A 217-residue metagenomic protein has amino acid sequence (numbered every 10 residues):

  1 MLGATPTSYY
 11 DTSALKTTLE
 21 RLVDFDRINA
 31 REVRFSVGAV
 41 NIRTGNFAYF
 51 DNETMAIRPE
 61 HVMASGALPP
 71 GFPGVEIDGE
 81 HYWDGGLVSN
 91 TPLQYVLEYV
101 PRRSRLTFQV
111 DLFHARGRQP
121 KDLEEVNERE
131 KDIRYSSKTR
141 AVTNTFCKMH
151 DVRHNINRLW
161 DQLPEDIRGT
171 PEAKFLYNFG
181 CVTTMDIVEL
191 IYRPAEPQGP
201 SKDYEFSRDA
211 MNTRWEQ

Functional and structural regions predicted by a protein language model:
M1-T18, I42-I57, G79-Y82, G86-Q217: Non-catalytic peripheral regions of patatin-like phospholipases
T18-D24: Signature of the catalytic double-stranded beta-helix
L22, S65-P69, V100-R103: Alpha-helix boundary/capping residues
D24-S36: A short alpha-helix-loop-beta-strand transition element characteristic of N-terminal alpha/beta dinucleotide-binding
R27-A30, A67-G79: A short acidic-Thr-Gly-centered motif at the start of a beta-strand
F35-V40, P73: Short beta-strand scaffold segments in enzyme catalytic cores
V37, V62-G66, E130: Short alpha-helical scaffolding segments that buttress acidic/His motifs in well-ordered protein cores
E60-H61, P70: Extended hydrophobic/aromatic segments used for targeting, binding, or gating
